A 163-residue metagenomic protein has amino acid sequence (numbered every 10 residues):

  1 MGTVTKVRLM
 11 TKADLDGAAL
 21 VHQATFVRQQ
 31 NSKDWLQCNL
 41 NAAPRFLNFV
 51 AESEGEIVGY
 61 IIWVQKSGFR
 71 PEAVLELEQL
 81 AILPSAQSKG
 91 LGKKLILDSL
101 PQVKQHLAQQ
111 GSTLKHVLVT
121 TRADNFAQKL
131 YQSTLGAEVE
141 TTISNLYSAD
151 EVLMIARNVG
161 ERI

Functional and structural regions predicted by a protein language model:
M1-A13, N158-I163: Conserved N-terminal entry element of GNAT/NAT acetyltransferase domains
K12, D16-Q79, L83-S85, I96 (+1 more regions): Acetyl-CoA-dependent GNAT
F46, A149-M154: Short hydrophobic/aromatic beta-strand or adjacent loop that forms the aromatic wall/cage of a ligand/substrate-binding
Q65, T142-I143: Beta-strand-rich interaction surfaces with strong enrichment in secreted/lumenal proteins
L83-L97, A123-K129, S133: Conserved glycine-rich acetyl-CoA-binding loop
K94-K115: Conserved acyl-CoA
S112-Q128, S144-A149, R157: Conserved beta-strand-loop-alpha-helix junction that forms the acyl-donor binding cleft
Y131-T142: Conserved acetyl-CoA-binding loop of GNAT-fold acetyltransferases
